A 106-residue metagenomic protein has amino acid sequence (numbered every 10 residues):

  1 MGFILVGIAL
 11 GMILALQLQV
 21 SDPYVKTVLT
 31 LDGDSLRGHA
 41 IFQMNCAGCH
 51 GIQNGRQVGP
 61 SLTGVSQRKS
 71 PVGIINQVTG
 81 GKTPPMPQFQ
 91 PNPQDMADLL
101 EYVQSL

Functional and structural regions predicted by a protein language model:
M1-D32, N92, S105-L106: Post-cleavage N-terminal segment of exported redox proteins
I4-A9, T27-L29, H39-C46, G64-S70: Short, functional N-terminal and low-complexity linear motifs
I8, S35-L36, R56: Hydrophobic alpha-helical segments
M12, P60-S61: Extracytoplasmic/periplasmic beta-strand context in beta-sandwich domains, especially the cupredoxin/COX2 CuA-binding
I13-Q19, H39-F42, R56: Short low-complexity stretches enriched in small and charged residues
T30-G51, N76-G80: Sequence/structural segment immediately N-terminal to covalent heme-attachment motifs in c-type and related
A47, R56, P60, P84: Glycine-centered loop/turn positions within well-structured domains that cap or flank conserved ligand/cofactor-binding
Q53, T63-L106: Extracytoplasmic electron-transfer domains, predominantly the class I c-type cytochrome c fold
